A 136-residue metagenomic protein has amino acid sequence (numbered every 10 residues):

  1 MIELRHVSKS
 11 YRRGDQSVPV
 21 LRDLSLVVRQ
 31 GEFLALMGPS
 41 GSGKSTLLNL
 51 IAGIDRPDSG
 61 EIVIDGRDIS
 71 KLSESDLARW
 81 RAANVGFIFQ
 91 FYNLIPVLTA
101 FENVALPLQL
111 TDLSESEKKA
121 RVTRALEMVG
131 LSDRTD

Functional and structural regions predicted by a protein language model:
M1, S10-D23: A short, flexible loop at the N-terminus of ABC-type nucleotide-binding domains that lies
D15-V18, I69-V85, S116: ABC ATPase NBD coupling module
M37-P39: The feature captures the beta-strand-to-loop junction immediately N-terminal to the Walker
A52: Helix-to-loop junction immediately C-terminal to a conserved catalytic motif
G60-D68: Conserved ABC transporter NBD signature motif
R67-D68, Q109-D112, S116-R134: Conserved ABC ATPase "signature" region
L98-P107: Short coil-to-helix segment of the ABC ATPase nucleotide-binding domain corresponding to the Q-loop/switch region
